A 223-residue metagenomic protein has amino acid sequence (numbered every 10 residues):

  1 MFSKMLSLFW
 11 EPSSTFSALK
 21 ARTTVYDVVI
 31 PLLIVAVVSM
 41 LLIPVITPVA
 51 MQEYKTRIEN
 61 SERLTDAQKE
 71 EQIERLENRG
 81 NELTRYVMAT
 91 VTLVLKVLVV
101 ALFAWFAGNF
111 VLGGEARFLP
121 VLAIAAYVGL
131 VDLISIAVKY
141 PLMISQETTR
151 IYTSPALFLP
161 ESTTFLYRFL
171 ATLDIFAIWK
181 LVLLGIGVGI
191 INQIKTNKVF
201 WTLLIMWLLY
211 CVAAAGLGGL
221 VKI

Functional and structural regions predicted by a protein language model:
M1, N81-E82, S145, S162: Generic structural signal for short, solvent-exposed loop/turn connectors between secondary structure elements
M1-S7: Membrane-proximal soluble regions of multi-pass membrane proteins
F2, S14-I134: Selected alpha-helical membrane-embedding segments in polytopic membrane proteins
K4, K20, K55, K69 (+5 more regions): Context-gated lysine
F9, L19-K20, V111, I144 (+1 more regions): Hydrophobic residues in alpha-helical segments
E11, V97-L112, V138, I178-I190: Membrane-cytosol interface at the C-terminal ends of transmembrane alpha helices in small multi-pass membrane proteins
L119-I223: Hydrophobic alpha-helical transmembrane segments and adjacent short intramembrane/lumenal linkers of inner/organellar
